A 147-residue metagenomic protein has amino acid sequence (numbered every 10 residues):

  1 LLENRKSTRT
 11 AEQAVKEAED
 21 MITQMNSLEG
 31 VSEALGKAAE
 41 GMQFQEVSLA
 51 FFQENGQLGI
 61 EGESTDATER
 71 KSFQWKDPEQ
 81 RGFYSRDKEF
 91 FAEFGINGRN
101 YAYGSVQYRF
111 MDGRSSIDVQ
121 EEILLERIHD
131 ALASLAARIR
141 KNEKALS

Functional and structural regions predicted by a protein language model:
L1-L2, N26-G30, Y84-D87: A short linear-motif detector with a strong N-terminal bias
L1-M21, A145: Signal-transmission linkers at sensory-effector interfaces
R5, I22-M25, S115, V119: Charge-dense, low-complexity intrinsically disordered segments
K6, T10-Q13, G30, A34 (+2 more regions): Generic recognition of stable, solvent-exposed alpha-helical segments in well-folded globular domains
E12, K16-D20, M25-E40: Short amphipathic alpha-helical segments
G36-A145: GAF sensory domains
